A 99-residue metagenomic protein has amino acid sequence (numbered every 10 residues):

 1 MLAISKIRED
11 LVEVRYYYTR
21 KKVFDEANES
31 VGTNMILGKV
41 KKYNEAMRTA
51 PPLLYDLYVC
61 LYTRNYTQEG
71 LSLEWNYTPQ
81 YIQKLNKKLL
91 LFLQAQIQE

Functional and structural regions predicted by a protein language model:
M1-R48, E69-G70, I97: N-terminal interaction/assembly modules
L11, L54-L57, L71, L93: Generic leucine side-chain signal with a strong bias for well-ordered alpha-helical environments
M47-A50, Q83: Membrane-interacting alpha-helical segments
T49-Y66: Short amphipathic alpha helix immediately N-terminal
R64-Q80: Helix-turn-helix DNA-binding module
W75-E99: DNA-recognition helix of helix-turn-helix
